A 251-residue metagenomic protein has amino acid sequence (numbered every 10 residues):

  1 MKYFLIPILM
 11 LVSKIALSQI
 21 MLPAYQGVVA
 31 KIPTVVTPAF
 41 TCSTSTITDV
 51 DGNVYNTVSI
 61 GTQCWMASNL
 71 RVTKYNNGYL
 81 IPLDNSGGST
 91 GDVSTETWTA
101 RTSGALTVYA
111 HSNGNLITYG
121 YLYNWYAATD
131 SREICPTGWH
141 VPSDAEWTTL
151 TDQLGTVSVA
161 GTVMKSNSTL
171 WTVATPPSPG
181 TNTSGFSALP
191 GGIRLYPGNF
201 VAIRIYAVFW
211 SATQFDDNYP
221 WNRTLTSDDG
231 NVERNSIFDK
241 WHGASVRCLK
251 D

Functional and structural regions predicted by a protein language model:
M1-L5: Bacterial N-terminal signal peptides that target proteins for export
A16-S18: Boundary at the C-terminal end of the N-terminal hydrophobic targeting segment
I20-V28: C-terminal trimerization/auto-chaperone modules of long, extracellular attachment fibers and adhesins
I32-D251: Conserved positions within compact, well-structured domain cores
